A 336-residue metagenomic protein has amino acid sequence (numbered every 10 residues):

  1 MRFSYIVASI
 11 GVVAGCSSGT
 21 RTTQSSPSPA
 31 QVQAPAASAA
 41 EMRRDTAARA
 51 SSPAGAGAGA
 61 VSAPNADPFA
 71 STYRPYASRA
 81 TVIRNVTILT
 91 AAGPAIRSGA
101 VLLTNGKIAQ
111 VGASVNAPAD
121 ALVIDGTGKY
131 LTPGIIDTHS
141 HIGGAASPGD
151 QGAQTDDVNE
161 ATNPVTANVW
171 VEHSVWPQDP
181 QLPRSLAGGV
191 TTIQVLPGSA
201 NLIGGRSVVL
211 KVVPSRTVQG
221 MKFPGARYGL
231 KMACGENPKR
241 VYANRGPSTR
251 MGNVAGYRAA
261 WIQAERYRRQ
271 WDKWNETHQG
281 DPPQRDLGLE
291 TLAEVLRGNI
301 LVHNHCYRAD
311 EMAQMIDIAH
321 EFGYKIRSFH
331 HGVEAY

Functional and structural regions predicted by a protein language model:
R2-S9: Sec-dependent signal peptide recognition, specifically the positively charged N-region followed immediately by
V13-G15: C-terminal motif of bacterial Sec signal peptides marking the signal peptidase cleavage site
S17-G19: Bacterial signal peptide processing site
R21-D67: Post-signal peptide N-terminal segment of mature Sec-exported envelope proteins
Y73-A77, I88, A92-T132: Histidine-rich, glycine-flanked metal-binding segment
R79-T81, A117-E172, A187: Replace "His-x-His-based motif
Q181, L186-I326, H330: Polyanionic/metal-chelating signatures
E334-Y336: Active-site-adjacent beta->alpha loops and helix N-cap segments on the catalytic face of soluble alpha/beta enzymes
